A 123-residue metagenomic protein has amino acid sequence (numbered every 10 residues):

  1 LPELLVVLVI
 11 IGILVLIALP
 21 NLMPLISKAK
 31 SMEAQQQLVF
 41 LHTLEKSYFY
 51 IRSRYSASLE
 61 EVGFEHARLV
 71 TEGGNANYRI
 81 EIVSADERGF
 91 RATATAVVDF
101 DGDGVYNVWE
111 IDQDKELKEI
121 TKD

Functional and structural regions predicted by a protein language model:
L1-L22: N-terminal single-pass transmembrane signal-anchor helix
L19, M23, S27, S47-S53: K/E-rich alpha-helical interaction surfaces of small helical-bundle regulatory domains
N21-V39: Aliphatic-rich helix starts adjacent to a transmembrane/signal segment
K46-D123: Periplasmic/extracellular, small/polar-rich flexible segments of pilin-like filament-forming proteins
